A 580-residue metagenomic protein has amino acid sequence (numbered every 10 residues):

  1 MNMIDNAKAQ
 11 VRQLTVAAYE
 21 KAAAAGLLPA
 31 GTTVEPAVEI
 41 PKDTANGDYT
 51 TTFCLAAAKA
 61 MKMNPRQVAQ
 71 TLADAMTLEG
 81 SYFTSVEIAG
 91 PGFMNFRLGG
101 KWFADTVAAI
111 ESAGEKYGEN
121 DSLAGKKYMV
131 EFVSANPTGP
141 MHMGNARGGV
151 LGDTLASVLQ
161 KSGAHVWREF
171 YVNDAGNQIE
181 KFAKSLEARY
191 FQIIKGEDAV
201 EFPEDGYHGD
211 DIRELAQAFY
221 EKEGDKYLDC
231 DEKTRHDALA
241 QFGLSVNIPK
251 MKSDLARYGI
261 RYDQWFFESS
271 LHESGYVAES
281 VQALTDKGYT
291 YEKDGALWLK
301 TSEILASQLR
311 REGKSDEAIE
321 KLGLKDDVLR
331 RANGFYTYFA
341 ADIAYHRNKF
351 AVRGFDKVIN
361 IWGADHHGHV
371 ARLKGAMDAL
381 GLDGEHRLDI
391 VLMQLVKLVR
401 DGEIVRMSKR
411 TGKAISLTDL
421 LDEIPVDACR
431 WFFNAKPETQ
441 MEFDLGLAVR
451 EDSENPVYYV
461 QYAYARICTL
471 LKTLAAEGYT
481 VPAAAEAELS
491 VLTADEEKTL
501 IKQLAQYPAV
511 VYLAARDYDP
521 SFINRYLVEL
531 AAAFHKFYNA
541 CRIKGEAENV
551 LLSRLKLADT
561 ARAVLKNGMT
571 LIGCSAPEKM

Functional and structural regions predicted by a protein language model:
N2-A104, E111, E115-M580: Non-catalytic interaction-recognition regions
